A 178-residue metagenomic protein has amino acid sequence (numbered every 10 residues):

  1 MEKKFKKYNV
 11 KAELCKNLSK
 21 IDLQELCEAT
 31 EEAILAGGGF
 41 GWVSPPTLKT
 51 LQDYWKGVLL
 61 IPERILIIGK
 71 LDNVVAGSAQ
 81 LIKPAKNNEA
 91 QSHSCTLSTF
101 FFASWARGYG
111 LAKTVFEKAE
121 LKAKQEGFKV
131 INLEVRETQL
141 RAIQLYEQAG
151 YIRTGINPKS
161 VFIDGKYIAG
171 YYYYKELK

Functional and structural regions predicted by a protein language model:
K3-Y8, C95, K129-N132, R136-I143 (+2 more regions): C-terminal "cap" of GNAT-fold acetyltransferases
F5-Y8, N17-W105, F116-K118, K122 (+1 more regions): Acetyl-CoA-dependent GNAT
A103-W105, Y109, E137-T138: Active-site acidic-Proline motif in GNAT/NAT acetyltransferases
F116, A123-E134: Conserved GNAT acetyl-CoA-binding A-motif
